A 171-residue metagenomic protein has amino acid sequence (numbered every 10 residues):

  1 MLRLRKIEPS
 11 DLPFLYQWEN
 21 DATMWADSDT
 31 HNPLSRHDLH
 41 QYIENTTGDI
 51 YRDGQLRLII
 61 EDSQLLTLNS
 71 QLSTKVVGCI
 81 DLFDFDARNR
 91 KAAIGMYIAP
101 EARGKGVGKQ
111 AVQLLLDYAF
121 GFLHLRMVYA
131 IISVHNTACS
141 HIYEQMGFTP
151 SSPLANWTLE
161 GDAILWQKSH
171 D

Functional and structural regions predicted by a protein language model:
M1-Q41: A short, well-structured alpha-helix characteristic of acyl/acetyltransferase catalytic modules
M1-R3, I7-L12, T74-D171: Acyl-donor (CoA/ACP) binding surface of acyl/acetyltransferases
L12, T23-M24, G48-Y51, H124: Generic structural signal for secondary-structure transition and capping sites
T23, N32, T46-T47, G147: Residue-level detector of secondary-structure transition/capping positions
D29, D53-R57, R126: Short, polar/charged, Gly/Pro-enriched helix-capping and turn/loop motifs at alpha-helix termini and inter-helix linkers
L34-E101, H170: Acetyl-CoA-dependent GNAT
